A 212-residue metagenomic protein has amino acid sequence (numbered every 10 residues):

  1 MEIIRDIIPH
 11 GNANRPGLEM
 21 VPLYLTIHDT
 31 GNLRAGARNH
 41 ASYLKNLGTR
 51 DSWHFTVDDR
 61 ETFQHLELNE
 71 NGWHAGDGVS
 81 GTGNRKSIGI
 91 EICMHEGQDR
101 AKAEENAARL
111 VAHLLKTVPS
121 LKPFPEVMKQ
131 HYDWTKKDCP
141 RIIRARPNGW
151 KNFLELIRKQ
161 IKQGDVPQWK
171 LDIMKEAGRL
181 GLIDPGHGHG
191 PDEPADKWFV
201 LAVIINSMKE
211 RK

Functional and structural regions predicted by a protein language model:
M1-L23, H95-D165: Basic/polar, cationic surfaces and motifs that engage anionic cell-wall and phosphate/carboxylate ligands
M1-N84, C139: N-terminal catalytic cores of peptidoglycan-degrading enzymes
I27, I88-I90, M128-Q130: Hydrophobic faces of well-ordered beta-strands that scaffold small-molecule active sites in alpha/beta enzyme cores
G31, G83-G97: Cell-envelope and extracellular/periplasmic
R34, G97, L114, D184 (+1 more regions): Generic hydrophobic alpha-helical segments
Y43-L47, L68, L110-V118, A145 (+4 more regions): Structured segments of extracytoplasmic/periplasmic soluble domains in secreted or envelope-associated proteins
I161-K212: Short, solvent-exposed alpha-helical surface patches in non-cytosolic proteins
